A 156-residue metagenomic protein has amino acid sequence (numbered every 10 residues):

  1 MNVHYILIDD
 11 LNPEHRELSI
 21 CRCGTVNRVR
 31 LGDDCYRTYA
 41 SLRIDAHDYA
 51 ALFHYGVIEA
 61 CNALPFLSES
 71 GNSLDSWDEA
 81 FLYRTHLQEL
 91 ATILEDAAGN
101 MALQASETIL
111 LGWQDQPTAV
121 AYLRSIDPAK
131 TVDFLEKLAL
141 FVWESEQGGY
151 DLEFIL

Functional and structural regions predicted by a protein language model:
M1-G148, L152-L156: Acidic (Asp/Glu-rich) sequence patches and key acidic residues that form negatively charged surfaces used
